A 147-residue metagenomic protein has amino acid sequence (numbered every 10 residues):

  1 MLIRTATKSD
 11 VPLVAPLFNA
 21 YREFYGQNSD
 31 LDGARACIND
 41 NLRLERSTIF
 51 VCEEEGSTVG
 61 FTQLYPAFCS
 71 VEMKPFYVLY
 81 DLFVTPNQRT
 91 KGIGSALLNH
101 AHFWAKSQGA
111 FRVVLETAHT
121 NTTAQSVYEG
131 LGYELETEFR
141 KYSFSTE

Functional and structural regions predicted by a protein language model:
M1-I3: Extreme N-terminal starter segment of soluble prokaryotic enzymes
T5-S9, P16-K74, Y80, E136: Acetyl-CoA-dependent GNAT
Y80, T85, A118: Residue-level recognition of the GNAT/N-acetyltransferase active site
Q88, G92-H100: Conserved acetyl-CoA pyrophosphate-binding loop and the N-cap/start of the following alpha-helix in GNAT-like
S95, H119-E138: Conserved active-site alpha-helix within GNAT-family acetyltransferase domains
K106-E116: Conserved GNAT acetyl-CoA-binding A-motif
S143-E147: Terminal substrate-recognition subdomain of acyl/acetyltransferases
